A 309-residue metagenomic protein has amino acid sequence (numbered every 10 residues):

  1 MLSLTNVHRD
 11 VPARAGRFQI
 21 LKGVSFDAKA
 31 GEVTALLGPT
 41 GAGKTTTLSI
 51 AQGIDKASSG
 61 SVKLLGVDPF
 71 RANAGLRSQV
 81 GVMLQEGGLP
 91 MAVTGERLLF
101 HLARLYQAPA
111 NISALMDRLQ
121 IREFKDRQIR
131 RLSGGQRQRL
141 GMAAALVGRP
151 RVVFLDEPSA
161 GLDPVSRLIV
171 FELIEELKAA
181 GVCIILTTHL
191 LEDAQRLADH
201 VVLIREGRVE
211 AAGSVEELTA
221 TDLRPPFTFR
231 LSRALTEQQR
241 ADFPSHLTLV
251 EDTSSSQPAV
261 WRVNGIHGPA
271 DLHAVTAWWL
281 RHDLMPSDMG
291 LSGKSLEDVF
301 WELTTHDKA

Functional and structural regions predicted by a protein language model:
P39-G43: Walker A (P-loop) phosphate-binding loop of ABC-type ATPase nucleotide-binding domains
Q52: Helix-to-loop junction immediately C-terminal to a conserved catalytic motif
G60-D68, L76: Conserved ABC transporter NBD signature motif
F100, R104, P109-K125: Conserved ABC ATPase "signature" region
V153-E157: Catalytic Walker B motif of ABC-type/P-loop ATPase nucleotide-binding domains
F171-I266: ABC transporter nucleotide-binding domain
